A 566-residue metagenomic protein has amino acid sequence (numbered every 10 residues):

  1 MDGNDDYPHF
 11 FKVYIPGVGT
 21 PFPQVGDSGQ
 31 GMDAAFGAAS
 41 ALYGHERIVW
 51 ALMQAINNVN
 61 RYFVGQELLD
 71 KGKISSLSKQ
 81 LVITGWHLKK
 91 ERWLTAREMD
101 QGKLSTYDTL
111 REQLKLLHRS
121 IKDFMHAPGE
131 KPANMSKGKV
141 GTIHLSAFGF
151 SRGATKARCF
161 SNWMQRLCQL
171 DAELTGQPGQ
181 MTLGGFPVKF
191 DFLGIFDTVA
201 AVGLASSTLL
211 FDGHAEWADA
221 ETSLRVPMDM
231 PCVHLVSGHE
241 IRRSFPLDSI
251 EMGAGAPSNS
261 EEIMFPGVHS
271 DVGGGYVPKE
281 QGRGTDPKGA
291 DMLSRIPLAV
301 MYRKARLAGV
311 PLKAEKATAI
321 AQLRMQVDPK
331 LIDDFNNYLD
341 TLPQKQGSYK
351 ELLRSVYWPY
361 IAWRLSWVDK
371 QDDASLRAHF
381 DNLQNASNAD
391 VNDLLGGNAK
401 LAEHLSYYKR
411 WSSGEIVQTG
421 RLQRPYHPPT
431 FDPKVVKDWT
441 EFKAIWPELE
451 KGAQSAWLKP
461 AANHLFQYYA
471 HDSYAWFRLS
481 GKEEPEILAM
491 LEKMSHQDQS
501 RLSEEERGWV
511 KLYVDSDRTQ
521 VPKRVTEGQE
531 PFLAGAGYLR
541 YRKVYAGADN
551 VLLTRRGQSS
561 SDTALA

Functional and structural regions predicted by a protein language model:
M1-A566: Active-site- or binding-pocket-proximal scaffold segments within functional domains
